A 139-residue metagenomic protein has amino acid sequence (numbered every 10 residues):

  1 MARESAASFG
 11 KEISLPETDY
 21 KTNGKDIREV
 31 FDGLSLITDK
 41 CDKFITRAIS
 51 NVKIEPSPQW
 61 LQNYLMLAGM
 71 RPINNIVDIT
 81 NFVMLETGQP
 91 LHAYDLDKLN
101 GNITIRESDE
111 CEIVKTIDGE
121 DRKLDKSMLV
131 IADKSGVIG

Functional and structural regions predicted by a protein language model:
M1-G139: RNA/tRNA-interacting regions in translation and RNA-turnover enzymes
